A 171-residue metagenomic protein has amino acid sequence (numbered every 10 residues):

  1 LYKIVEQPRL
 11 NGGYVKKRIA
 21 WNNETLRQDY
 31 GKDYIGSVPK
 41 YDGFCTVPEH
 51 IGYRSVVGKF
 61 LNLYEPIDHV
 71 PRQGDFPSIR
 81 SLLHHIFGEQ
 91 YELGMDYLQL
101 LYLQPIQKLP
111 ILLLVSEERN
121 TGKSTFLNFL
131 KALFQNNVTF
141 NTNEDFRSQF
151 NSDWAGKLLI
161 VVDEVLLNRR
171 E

Functional and structural regions predicted by a protein language model:
L1-V70: Intein modules and their embedded homing endonuclease domains
H50-V165: P-loop NTPase catalytic core of nucleic-acid-dependent motor ATPases
N168-E171: Conserved ATPase-coupling elements of RecA-like P-loop NTPase cores
